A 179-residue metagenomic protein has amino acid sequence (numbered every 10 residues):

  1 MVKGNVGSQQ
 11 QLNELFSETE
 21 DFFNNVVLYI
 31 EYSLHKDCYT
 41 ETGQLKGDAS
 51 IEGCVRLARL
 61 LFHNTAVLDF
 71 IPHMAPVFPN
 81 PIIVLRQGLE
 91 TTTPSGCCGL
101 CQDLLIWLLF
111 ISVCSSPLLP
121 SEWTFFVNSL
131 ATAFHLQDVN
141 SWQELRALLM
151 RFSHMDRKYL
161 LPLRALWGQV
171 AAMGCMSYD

Functional and structural regions predicted by a protein language model:
M1-G7, S50-V55: Extended, leucine-rich alpha-helical cores of fungal transcription factors
N13-D179: Fungal-biased detection of long, low-complexity, Ser/Thr- and Lys/Arg-rich intrinsically disordered regions
